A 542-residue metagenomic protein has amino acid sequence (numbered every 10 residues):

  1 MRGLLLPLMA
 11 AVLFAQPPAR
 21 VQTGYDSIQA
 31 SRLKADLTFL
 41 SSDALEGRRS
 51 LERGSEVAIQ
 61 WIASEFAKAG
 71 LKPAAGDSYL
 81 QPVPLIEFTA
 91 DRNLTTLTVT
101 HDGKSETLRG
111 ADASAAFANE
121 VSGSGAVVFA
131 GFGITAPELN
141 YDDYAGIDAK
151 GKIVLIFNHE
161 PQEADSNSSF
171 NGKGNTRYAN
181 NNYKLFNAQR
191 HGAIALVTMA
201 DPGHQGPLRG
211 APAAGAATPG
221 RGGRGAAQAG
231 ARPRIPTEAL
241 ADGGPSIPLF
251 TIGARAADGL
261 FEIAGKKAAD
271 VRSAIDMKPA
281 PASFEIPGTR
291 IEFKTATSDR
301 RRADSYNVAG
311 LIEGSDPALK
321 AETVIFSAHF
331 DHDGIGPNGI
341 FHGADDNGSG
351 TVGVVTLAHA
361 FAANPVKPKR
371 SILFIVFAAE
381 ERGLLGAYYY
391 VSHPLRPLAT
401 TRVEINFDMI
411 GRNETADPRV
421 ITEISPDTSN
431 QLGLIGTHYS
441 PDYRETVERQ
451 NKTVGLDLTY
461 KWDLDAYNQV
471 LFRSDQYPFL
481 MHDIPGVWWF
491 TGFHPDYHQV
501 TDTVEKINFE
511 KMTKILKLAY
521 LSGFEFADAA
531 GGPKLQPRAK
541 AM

Functional and structural regions predicted by a protein language model:
A15-A74, A256, A321-T323, Q536: N-terminal hydrophobic or amphipathic helices/low-complexity stretches enriched in small/hydrophobic/Pro/Gly
R20-S27, D43-R53, S114-A118, F129 (+9 more regions): Second-shell loop/turn segments in exported
V21, T100-G146, A239-G343, H359 (+1 more regions): Soluble metallo-hydrolase cores and metallopeptidase-like ectodomains found primarily in the secretory/periplasmic
T38-S41, Q81-P82, V127-A130, I153-F157 (+13 more regions): Structural recognition of the beta-strand scaffold that forms the well-ordered cores of secreted hydrolase catalytic
E46-N167, E285-T289, K294-A296, R300 (+2 more regions): Noncatalytic luminal/extracellular "stalk/propeptide" segments of secretory-pathway proteins
K104-G110, N119-E120, A145, G151 (+3 more regions): Metal-dependent peptidase/peptidase-like ectodomains
T107-P248, E313, F341-H342, D346 (+1 more regions): Extracellular/luminal Protease-associated
H359, A363, F490-M542: His/Asp/Glu-rich mid-to-C-terminal helical/loop segments that flank catalytic regions of hydrolases
